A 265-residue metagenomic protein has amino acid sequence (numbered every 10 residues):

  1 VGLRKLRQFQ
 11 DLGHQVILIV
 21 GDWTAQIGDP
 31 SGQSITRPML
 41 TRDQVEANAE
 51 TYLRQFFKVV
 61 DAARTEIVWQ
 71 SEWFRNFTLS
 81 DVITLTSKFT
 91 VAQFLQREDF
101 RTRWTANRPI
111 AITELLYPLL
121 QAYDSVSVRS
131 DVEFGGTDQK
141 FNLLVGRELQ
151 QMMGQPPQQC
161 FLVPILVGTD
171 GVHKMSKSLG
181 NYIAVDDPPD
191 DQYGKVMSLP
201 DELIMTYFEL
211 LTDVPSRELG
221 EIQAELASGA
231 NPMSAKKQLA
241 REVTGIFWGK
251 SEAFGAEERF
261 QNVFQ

Functional and structural regions predicted by a protein language model:
V1-D29, E133-K140, G146: N-terminal catalytic cores of NTP/NDP-binding nucleotidyl/phosphoryl-transfer enzymes
G2, L115, N142-V145, P200-L203 (+1 more regions): Catalytic-loop motifs flanking and including active-site residues across diverse enzymes
K5-Q8, P118-L119, L149, K195: Hydrophobic/aromatic ligand-binding patch that stacks against planar heteroaromatic rings of cofactors or nucleotides
G21-A25, A122-S125, D213: Short connector loops/turns at beta-strand edges and beta->alpha or beta->beta junctions
I27, F100, W104, M175-S176 (+1 more regions): Short clusters of hydrophobic/aromatic residues that line enzyme substrate/ligand-binding pockets
G28-R37: Surface-exposed, active-site-proximal loop segments in enzymatic domains
R37-L162, V167: Divalent-metal (Mg2+/Mn2+/Ca2+)-assisted nucleotide/phosphate chemistry catalytic cores
L149-Q265: Conserved nucleotide- and phosphate/pyrophosphate-binding catalytic cores in adenylate/nucleotidyl-handling enzymes
